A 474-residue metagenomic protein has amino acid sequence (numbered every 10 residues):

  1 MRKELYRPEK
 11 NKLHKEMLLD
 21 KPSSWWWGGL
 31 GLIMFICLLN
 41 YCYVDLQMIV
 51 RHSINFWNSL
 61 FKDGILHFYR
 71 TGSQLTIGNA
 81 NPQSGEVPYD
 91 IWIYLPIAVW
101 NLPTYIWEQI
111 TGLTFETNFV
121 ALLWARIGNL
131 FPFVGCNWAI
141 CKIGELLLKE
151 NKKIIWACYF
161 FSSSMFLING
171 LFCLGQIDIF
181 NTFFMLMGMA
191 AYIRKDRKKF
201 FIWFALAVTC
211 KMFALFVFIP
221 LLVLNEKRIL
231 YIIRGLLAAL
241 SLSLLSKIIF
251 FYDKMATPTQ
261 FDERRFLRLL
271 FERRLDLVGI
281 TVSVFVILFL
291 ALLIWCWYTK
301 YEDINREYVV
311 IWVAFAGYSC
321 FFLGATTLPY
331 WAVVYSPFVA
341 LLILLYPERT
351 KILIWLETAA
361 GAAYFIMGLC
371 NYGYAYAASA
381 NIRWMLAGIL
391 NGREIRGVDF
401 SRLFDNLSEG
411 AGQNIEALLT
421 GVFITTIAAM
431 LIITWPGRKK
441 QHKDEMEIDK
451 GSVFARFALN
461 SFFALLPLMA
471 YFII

Functional and structural regions predicted by a protein language model:
R2-F261, I280-I474: Multi-pass membrane glycosyltransferase architecture that uses lipid-linked
T259-L270: Membrane-interface interhelical loops and short amphipathic "cap" helices that link adjacent transmembrane segments
F271-L275, G368: Class I S-adenosyl-L-methionine
